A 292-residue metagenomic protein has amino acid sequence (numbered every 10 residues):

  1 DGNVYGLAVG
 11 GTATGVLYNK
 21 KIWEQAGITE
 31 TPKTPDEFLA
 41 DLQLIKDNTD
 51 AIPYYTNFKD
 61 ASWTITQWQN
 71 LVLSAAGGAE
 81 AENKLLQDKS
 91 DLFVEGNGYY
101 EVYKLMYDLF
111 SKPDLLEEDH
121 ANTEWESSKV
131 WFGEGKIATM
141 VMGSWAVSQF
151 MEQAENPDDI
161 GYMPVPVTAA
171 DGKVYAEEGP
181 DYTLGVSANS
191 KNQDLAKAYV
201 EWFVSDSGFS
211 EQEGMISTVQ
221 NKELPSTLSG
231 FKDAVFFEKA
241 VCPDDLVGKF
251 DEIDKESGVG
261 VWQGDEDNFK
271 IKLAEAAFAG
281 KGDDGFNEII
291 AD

Functional and structural regions predicted by a protein language model:
D1-T31, L39, F58-Q87, E178-S187 (+1 more regions): Periplasmic solute-binding protein
G2, Q25-A26, K112-P113, E152-S217: Extracytoplasmic/periplasmic substrate-recognition and gating elements
A26-E30, D108-T123, K136, Q153-D159: A local structural motif
P35-L39, E118-G133: Short helix-initiation/N-cap motifs at beta->coil->alpha
L42-Q43, Q87-H120: Glycine-centered hinge/linker elements that transmit conformational signals in sensory and ligand-binding systems
T49-I52, E134-M142, D158: Alpha-to-beta junction loops
A75-E101, E152-E155, V167-Y175, S226-F236 (+1 more regions): Short, solvent-exposed loop/beta-turn-alpha elements that line the ligand-binding surface or hinge of extracytoplasmic
E177, A234-D292: C-terminal capping/gating helix-and-loop segments adjacent to ligand/active sites or protein-protein/ligand interfaces
